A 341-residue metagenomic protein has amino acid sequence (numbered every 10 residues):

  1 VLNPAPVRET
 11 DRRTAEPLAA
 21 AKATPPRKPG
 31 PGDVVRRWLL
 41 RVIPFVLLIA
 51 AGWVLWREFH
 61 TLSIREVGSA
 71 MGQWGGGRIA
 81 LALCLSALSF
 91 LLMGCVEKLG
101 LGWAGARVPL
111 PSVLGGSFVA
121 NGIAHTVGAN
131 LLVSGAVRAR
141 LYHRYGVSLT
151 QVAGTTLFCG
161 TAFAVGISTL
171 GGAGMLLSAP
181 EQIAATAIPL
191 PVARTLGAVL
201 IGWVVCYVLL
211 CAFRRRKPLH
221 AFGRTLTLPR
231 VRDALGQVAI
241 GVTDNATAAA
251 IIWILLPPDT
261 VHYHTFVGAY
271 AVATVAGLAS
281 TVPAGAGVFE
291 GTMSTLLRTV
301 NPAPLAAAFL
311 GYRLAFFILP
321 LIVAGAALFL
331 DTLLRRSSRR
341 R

Functional and structural regions predicted by a protein language model:
V1-F118, L176-L278, V300-A307, L314-R341: Predominantly cytoplasmic-facing regulatory/coupling regions of multi-pass membrane proteins
S69-Q73, G102, V137-R144, G154 (+2 more regions): Short amphipathic alpha-helical coupling elements at transmembrane boundaries
L91-V96, G128-R138, T247, H264 (+1 more regions): Transmembrane helix boundary and interhelical junction motifs in multipass membrane proteins
L92, V133-S134, V165, T169 (+1 more regions): Residue positions within transmembrane alpha-helices of multi-pass solute transporters
P111-G115, N130-S134, R144-T161, N301-Y312: Membrane-interface alpha-helices at helix entry/exit sites of multi-pass transporters
N121-N130, G160-G172: Mid-bilayer segments of alpha-helical transmembrane spans in multi-pass integral membrane proteins that mediate
L141-Q151, G268-A273, E290-L305: Interfacial segments of multi-pass membrane proteins
